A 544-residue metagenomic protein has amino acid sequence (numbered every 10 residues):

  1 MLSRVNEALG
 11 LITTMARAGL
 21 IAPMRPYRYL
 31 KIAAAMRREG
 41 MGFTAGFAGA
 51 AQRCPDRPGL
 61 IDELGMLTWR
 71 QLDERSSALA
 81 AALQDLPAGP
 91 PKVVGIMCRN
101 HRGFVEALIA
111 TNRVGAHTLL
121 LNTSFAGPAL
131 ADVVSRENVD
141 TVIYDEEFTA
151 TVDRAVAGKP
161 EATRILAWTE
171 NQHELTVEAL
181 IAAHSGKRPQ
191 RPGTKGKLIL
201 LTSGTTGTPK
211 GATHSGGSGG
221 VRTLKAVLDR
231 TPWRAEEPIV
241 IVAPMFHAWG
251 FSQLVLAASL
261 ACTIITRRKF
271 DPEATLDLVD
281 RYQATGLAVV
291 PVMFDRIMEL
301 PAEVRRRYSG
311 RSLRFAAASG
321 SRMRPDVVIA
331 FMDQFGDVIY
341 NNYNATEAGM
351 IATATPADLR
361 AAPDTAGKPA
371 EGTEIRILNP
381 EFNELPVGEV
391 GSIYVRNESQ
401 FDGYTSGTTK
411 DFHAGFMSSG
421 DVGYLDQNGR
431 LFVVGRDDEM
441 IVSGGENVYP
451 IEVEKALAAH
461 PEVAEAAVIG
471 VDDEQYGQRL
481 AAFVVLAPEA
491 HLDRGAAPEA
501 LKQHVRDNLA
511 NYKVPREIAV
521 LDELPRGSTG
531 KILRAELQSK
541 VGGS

Functional and structural regions predicted by a protein language model:
M1-L67, Q71-L86, Q190, Q503 (+2 more regions): N-lobe entry segment of adenylate-forming
G65, A80-F125, N447, E474-Y476: Conserved AMP-binding/adenylate-forming
T68-R70, K197-R222: Conserved AMP-binding A3 loop
F104, F125, V142-Y144, V279 (+7 more regions): AMP-binding/adenylate-forming catalytic core of the ANL superfamily
T149-I199, T208, V221, P301: ANL superfamily adenylate-forming
L200, S259, T285-A288, A302-A362 (+2 more regions): Gly/Ser/Thr-rich phosphate-binding loop
G220-P238, F246-G286, L300: Conserved AMP-binding/adenylation subdomain of ANL enzymes
K368-G372, E381-A414, E446-V448: Conserved ATP/PPi-binding loop(s) of AMP-dependent carboxylate-activating enzymes
